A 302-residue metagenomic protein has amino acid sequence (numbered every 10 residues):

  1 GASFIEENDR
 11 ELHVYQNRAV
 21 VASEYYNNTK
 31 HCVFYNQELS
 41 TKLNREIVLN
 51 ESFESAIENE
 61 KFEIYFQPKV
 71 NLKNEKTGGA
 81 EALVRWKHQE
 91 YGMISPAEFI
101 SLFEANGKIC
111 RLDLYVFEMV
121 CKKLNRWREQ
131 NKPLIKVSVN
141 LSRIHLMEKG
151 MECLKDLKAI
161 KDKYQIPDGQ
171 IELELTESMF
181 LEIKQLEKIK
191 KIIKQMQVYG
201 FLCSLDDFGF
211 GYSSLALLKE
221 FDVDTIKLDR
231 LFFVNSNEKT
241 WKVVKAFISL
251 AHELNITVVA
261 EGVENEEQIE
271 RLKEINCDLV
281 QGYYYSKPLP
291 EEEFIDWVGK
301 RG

Functional and structural regions predicted by a protein language model:
G1, H31, K61-E63, L134-S138 (+3 more regions): Residues at or immediately flanking beta-strands
F4, K76-E81, K108-K188, G262: Catalytic core of bacterial c-di-GMP phosphodiesterases, primarily the EAL and HD-GYP domains, capturing alpha-helical
E6-Y65, K73, F103-G107, R143-L154 (+2 more regions): C-di-GMP signaling machinery
Y15-A22, A82, L102-F103, V116-L124 (+4 more regions): Structural preference for long, well-ordered alpha-helical segments in enzyme cores
E38, R45-L102, N140, E174 (+4 more regions): Active-site core of bacterial EAL-family cyclic-dinucleotide phosphodiesterase domains
S55, N59, N71-K73, Q89 (+4 more regions): Nucleotide second-messenger and two-component phosphorelay signaling modules
L72-K73, Q89-E90, S142-E148, Q170-I183 (+1 more regions): EAL-family c-di-GMP phosphodiesterase catalytic domain
L124-R128, K161-D162, K190-G200, K245-H252 (+1 more regions): Surface-exposed amphipathic alpha-helices with a cationic face
